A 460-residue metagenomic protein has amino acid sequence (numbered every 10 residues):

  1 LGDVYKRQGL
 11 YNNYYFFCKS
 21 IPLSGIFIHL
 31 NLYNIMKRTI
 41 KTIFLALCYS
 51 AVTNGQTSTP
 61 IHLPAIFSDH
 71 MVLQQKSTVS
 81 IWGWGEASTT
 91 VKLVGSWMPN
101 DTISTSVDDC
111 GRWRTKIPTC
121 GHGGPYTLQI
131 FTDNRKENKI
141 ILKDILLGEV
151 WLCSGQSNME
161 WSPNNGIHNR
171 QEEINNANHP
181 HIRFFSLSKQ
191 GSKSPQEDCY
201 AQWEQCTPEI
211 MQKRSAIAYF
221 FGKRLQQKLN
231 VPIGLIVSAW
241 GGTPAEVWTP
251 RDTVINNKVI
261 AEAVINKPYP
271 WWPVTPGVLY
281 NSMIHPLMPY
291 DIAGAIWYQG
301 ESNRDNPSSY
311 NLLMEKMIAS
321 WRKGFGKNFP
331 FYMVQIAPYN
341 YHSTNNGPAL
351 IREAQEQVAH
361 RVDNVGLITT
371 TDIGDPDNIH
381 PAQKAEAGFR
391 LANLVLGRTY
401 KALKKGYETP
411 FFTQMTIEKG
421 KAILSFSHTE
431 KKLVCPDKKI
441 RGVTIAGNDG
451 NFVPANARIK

Functional and structural regions predicted by a protein language model:
L1-Y5: Short, small-residue-biased leader/transition segments that mark boundaries at the very start of proteins
Y15-S58: Bacterial Sec-dependent N-terminal signal peptides
Q56-K460: Cell-envelope and extracellular/periplasmic
